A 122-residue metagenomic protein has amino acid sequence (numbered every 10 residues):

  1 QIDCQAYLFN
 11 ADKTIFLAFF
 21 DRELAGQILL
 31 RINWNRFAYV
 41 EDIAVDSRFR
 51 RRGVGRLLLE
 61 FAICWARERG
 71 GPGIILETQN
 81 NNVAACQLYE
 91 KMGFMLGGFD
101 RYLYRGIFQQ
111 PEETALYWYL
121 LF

Functional and structural regions predicted by a protein language model:
Q1-F37, E41, D46, L59-E60 (+2 more regions): Acetyl-CoA-dependent GNAT
N10, E68-R69: Alpha-helix C-cap/termination motif
N35, V83-A84: Short alpha-helical
V45, R51-E68, Q87-K91: Conserved acetyl-CoA-binding loop-helix of GNAT-fold acetyltransferases
A66, L76-T78: Alpha-helical transmembrane segments of multi-pass integral membrane proteins, characterized by long hydrophobic
P72, Q79-V83, M92-M95, Y102-F122: C-terminal "cap" of GNAT-fold acetyltransferases
